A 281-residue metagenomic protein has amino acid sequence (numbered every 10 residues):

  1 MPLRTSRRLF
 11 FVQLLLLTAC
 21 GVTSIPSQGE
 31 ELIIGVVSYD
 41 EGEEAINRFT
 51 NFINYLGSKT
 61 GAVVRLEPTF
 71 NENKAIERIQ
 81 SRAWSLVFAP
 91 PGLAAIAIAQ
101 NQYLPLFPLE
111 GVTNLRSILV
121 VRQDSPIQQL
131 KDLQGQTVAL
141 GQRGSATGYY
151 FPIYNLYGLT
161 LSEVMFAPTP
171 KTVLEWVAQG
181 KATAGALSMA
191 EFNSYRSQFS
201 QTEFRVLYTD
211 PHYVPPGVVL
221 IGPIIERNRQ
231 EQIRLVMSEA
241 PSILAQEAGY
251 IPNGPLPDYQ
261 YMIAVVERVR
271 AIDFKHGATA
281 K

Functional and structural regions predicted by a protein language model:
P2-T18: N-terminal secretory signal peptides and thylakoid transit peptides that target proteins across membranes
G29-L93: Extracytoplasmic small-molecule ligand-binding "clamshell" domains of the periplasmic binding protein/Venus flytrap
E30, I34-Y55, R116-E175, Q179-T183 (+1 more regions): Bilobed "Venus flytrap"/periplasmic-binding protein-like clamshell domains and structurally analogous long
E30-Y39, V112-V121, S200-P241, E247-I272 (+1 more regions): Periplasmic-binding protein-like
G57-P68, Y157-P168, Q201-F204: A local structural motif
L66-E77, E163-E175, H212-V214: Short helix-initiation/N-cap motifs at beta->coil->alpha
T69, K74-D132: Acidic, polar ligand-binding/catalytic clefts
F88-Q100, W176, T183-E203: A ligand-binding cleft/hinge motif common to bilobed small-molecule-binding domains
